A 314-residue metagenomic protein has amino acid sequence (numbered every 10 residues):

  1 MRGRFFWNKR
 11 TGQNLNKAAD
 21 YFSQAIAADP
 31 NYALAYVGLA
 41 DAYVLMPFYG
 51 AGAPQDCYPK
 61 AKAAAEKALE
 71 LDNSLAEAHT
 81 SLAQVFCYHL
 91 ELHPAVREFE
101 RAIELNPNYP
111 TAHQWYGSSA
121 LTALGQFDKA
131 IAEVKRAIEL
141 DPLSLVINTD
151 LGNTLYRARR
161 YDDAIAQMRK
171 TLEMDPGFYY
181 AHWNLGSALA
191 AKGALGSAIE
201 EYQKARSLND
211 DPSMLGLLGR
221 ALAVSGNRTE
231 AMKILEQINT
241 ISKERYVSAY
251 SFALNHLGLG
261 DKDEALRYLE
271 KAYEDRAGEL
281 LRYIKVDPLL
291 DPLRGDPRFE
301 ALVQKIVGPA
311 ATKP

Functional and structural regions predicted by a protein language model:
M1-G125, R136-V146, D150-R157, E279-K285: Short coil/linker segments at helix-helix boundaries
A64, P94-E100, A112-Q114, L121-P314: Alpha-helical protein-protein interaction modules
